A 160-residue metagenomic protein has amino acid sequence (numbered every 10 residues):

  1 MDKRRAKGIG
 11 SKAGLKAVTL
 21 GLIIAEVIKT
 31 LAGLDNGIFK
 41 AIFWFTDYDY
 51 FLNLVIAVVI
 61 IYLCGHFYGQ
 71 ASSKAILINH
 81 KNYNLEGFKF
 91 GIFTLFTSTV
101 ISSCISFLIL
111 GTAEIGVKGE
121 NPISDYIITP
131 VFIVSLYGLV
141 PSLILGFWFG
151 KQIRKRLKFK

Functional and structural regions predicted by a protein language model:
M1-K160: Juxtamembrane/disordered regions of integral membrane proteins
